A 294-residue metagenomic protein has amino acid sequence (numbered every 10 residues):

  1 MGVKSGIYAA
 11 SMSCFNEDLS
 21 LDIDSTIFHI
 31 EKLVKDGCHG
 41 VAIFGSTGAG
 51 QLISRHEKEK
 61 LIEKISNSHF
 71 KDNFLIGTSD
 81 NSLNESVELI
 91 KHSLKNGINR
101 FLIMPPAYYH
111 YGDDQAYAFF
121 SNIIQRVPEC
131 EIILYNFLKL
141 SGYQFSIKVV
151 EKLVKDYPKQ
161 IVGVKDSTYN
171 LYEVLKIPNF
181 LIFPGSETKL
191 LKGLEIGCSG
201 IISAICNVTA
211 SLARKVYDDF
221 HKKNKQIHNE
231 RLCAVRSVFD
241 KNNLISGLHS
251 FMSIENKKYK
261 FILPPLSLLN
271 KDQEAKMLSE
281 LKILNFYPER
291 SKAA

Functional and structural regions predicted by a protein language model:
G2-Q144, V150, S291-K292: Active-site beta->alpha loop and helix N-cap motifs at the rims of alpha/beta catalytic domains
S5, H39, F44-T47, I76 (+5 more regions): Short glycine-rich loop/turn motifs that provide flexible caps or phosphate-binding loops at active sites
G6-M12, D36-C38, E195-C198, I202-A294: C-terminal alpha-helical cap/extension of soluble enzyme domains
A9, I43-Q51, D80, D166 (+3 more regions): Short, flexible micro-motifs
E31, K91, L191, S250 (+1 more regions): Surface-exposed charge patches
A49-G50, Y109-H110, N170, L191 (+2 more regions): Short secondary-structure capping/turn micro-motifs that flank functional sites
M104-P105, F183, P264: Hydrophobic alpha-helix-in-membranes signature
I124-V127, F137-N242: Catalytic alpha/beta core domains of metabolic enzymes, predominantly
